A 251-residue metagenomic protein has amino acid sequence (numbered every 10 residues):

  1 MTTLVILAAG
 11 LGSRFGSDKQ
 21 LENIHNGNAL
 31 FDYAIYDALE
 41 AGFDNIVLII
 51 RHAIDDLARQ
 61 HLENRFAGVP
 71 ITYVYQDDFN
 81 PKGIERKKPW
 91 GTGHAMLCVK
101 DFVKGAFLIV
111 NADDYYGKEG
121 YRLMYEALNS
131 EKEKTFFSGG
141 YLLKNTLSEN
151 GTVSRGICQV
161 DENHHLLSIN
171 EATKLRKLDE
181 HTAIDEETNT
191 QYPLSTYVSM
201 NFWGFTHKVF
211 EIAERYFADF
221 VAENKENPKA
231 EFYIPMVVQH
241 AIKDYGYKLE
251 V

Functional and structural regions predicted by a protein language model:
M1-D18, E22: N-terminal nucleotide-binding beta1-loop-alpha1 segment
T3-I6, A29-A106, Y116, Y121-L123: Conserved N-terminal catalytic core of the sugar/cofactor nucleotidyltransferase
K19-N23, E85-P89, V153: Short glycine-enriched, charge-decorated loop/helix-capping segments at active-site entrances that position
V110-A112: Active-site acidic Asp-centered loop
K118-W203, H207: Conserved core of the sugar-phosphate nucleotidyltransferase
F210-I212: Active-site-proximal loop/helix segment associated with metal-binding centers of metalloenzymes
E214, A218-Y247: A C-terminal functional module that forms or caps the active site or interfaces directly with catalytic machinery
E250-V251: Conserved active-site beta-strand element of glycosyltransferases/polysaccharide synthases
